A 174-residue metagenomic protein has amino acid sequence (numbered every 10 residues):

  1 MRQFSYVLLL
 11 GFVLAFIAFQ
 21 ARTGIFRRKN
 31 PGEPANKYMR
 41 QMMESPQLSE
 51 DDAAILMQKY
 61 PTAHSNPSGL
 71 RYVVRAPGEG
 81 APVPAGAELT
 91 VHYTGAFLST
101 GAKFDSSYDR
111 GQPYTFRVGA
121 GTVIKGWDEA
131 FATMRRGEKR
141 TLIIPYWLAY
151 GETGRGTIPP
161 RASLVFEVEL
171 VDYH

Functional and structural regions predicted by a protein language model:
M1-H174: Cross-family detector of peptidyl-prolyl cis-trans isomerase
